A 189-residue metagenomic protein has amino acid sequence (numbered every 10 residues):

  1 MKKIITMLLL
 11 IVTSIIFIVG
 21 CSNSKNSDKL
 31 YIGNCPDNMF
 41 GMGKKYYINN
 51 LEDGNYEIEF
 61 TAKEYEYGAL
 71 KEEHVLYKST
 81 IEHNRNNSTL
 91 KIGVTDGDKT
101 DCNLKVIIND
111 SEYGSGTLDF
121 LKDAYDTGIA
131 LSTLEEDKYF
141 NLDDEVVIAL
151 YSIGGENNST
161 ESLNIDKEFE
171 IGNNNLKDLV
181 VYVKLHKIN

Functional and structural regions predicted by a protein language model:
M1, I11, D28-Y31, Y46-N49 (+2 more regions): Aromatic-residue detector
M1-S24: Sec-dependent N-terminal signal peptides of Gram-positive bacterial secreted proteins and lipoproteins
M7, K63, G93: Residues in well-ordered beta-strands of folded domains
C21-N86: N-terminal export/targeting and maturation segments
Y77-N189: Extracytoplasmic electrostatic interaction patches
